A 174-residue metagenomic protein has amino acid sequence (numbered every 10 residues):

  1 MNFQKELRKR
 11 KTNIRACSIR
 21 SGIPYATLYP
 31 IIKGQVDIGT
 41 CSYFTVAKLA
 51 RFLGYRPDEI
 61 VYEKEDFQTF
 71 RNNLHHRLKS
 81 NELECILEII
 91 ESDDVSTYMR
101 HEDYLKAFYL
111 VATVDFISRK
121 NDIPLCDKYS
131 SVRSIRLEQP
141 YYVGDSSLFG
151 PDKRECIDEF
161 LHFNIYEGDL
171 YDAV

Functional and structural regions predicted by a protein language model:
M1-A16: A short, Lys/Arg-rich alpha-helix, primarily the initiator
F3, C17-S18, L28-I31, I60: Conserved hydrophobic/aromatic packing and binding residues within compact polymer-binding modules
R8, I19, R51: Alpha-helical residues within the helix-turn-helix
N13, P24-T27, S42, R56: Short coil turns linking two alpha-helices in DNA-binding domains
G22-T40, E63: Recognition helix of helix-turn-helix/homeodomain-like DNA-binding domains that insert into the DNA major groove
Q35-R51, F67: Short, basic-rich loop-to-helix N-cap that marks the start of a DNA-contacting helix
R51-G144: Charged, helix-prone or intrinsically disordered regulatory segments positioned adjacent to compact structured domains
P124-V174: Charged, low-complexity intrinsically disordered regulatory/assembly segments
